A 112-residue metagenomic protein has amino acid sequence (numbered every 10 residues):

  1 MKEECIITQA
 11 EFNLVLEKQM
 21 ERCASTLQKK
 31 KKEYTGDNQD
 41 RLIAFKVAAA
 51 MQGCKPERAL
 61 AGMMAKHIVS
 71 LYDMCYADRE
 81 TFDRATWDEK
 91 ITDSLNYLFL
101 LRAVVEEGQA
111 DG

Functional and structural regions predicted by a protein language model:
M1-G112: Intrinsically disordered, low-complexity regulatory regions that flank transcription factor DNA-binding cores
